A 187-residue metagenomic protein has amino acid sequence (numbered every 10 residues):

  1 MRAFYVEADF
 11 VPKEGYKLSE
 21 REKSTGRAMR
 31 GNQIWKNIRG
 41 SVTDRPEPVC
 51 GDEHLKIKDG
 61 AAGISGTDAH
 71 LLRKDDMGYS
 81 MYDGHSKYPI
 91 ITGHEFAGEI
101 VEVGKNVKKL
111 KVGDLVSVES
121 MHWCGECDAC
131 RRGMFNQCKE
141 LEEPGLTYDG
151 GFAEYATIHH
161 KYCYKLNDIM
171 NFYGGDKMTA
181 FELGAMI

Functional and structural regions predicted by a protein language model:
M1-F4, R27-A28: Short structural boundary motif marking the start of a folded domain
Y5-E7, R73, I100, R131: Residue-level signal for short segments within beta-strands and strand-turn junctions of well-structured beta-sheet
F10-G60, K87-P89, N106: A short N-terminal beta-strand-loop micro-motif at the entrance of redox/enzyme domains
R39, D83-H94, C124-I187: NAD(P)H dinucleotide-binding glycine-rich loop of Rossmann-like/cofactor-binding domains, especially the beta1-alpha1
V42-D44, A69, Y155: Well-ordered beta-strand positions in beta-sheet-rich domains
P46-G63, M77-D128, Y162, I169-Y173: Glycine-rich beta-strand-centered segment in the early N-terminal region that forms part of a ligand/cofactor-binding
T67-R73: Cytochrome P450 core scaffold surrounding the K-helix E-X-X-R motif and the conserved "meander" helix-loop region
A69, K109, Q137-K139: Short, solvent-exposed secondary-structure boundary/capping segments
